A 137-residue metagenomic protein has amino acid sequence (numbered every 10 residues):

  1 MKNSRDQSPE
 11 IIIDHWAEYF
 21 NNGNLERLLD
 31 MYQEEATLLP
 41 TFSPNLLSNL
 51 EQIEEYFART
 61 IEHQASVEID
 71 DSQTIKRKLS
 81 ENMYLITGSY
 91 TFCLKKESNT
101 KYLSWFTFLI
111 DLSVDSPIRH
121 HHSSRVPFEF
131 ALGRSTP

Functional and structural regions predicted by a protein language model:
M1-I11, N21-N24, T37-P137: A beta-strand edge to alpha-helix "cap/lid" segment located at domain peripheries
Y32: Active-site-proximal loop/hinge segments that shape catalytic or ion-binding/gating pockets
